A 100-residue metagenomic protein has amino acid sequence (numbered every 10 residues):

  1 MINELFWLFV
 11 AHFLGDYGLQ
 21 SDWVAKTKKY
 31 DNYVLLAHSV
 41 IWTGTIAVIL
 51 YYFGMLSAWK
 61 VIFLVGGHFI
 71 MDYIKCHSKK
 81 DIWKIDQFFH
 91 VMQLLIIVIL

Functional and structural regions predicted by a protein language model:
M1-I2: Juxtamembrane helix-entry segments on the extracytoplasmic side of multipass membrane proteins
L5-F6, L36, V40, A58-I62 (+1 more regions): Hydrophobic alpha-helical transmembrane segments
W7-S21: N-terminal signal-anchor/start-transfer transmembrane helix
Y17-V40, F69-I99: Interhelical loop and helix-boundary elements at the membrane-water interface of polytopic inner-membrane proteins
I46-G67: Transmembrane helix-loop-helix
